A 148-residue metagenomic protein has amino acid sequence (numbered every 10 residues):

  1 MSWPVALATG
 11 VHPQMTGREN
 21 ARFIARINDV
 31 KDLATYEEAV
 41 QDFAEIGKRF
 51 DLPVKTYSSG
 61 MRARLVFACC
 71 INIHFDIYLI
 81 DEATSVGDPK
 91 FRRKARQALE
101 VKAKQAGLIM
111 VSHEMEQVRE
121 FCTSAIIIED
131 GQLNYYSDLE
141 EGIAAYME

Functional and structural regions predicted by a protein language model:
M1-A25: ABC ATPase nucleotide-binding domain signature region
R22, K31-R49, A68: Conserved ABC ATPase "signature" region
I71-I80: A short, proline-enriched helix->beta-strand linker immediately N-terminal to the Walker B motif in ABC-type P-loop
D81, G87-D88: ABC-family nucleotide-binding domains
R92-K104: Helical segment within the ABC ATPase nucleotide-binding domain
Q105-V111: Conserved H-loop
E114-F121: Conserved H-loop
Q132-E148: Conserved beta-strand-loop-alpha-helix hinge in the C-terminal portion of ABC ATPase nucleotide-binding domains
